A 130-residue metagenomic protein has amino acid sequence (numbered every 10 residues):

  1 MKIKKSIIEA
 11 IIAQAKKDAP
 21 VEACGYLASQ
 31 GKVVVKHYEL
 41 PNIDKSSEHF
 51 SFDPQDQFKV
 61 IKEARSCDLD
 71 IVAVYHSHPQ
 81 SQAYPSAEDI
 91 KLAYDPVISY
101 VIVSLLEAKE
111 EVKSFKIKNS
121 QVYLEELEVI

Functional and structural regions predicted by a protein language model:
M1-I71, Q80-I130: Conserved beta-strand-loop surface patch within small alpha/beta domains used for substrate/adaptor or ligand engagement
V74: Conserved, mostly hydrophobic/aromatic
S77: Short, well-ordered beta-to-alpha junction loops that form the rim of enzyme active sites and present histidine/acidic
